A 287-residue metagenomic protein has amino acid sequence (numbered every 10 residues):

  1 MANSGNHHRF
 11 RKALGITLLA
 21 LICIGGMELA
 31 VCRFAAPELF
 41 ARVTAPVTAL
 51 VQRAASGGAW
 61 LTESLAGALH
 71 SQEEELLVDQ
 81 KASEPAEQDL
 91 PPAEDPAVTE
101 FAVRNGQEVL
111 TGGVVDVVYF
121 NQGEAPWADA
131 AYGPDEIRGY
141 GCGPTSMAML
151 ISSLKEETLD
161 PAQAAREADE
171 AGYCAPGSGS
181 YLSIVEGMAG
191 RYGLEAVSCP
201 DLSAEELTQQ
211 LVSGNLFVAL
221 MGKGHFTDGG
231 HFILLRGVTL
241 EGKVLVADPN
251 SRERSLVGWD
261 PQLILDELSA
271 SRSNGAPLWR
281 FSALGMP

Functional and structural regions predicted by a protein language model:
M1-R11: N-terminal Lys/Arg-rich, disordered targeting/topogenic segments
R9-Y173: Active-site-adjacent structural segments surrounding the nucleophilic cysteine of cysteine proteases and isopeptidases
A13-G15, E108-G112, V238-P287: Noncatalytic regulatory segments and standalone regulatory/sensor domains
A125-P126, M149, T158, A171-A175 (+4 more regions): Solvent-exposed loop/turn segments at secondary-structure junctions within structured extracellular/periplasmic domains
G143-I151, P161-A165, L182-E186, A204 (+4 more regions): Extracytoplasmic/secreted envelope proteins and their assembly/folding machinery, especially bacterial periplasmic
T158-L202, V212: Mid-length scaffold segments of soluble, non-membrane domains
G177, L182-S183, F226-H231, S255-L256: Extracytoplasmic/secreted cell-surface and envelope-processing proteins
E195-V244, S251, G285-M286: Active-site-adjacent substructure of cysteine-protease-like catalytic cores
